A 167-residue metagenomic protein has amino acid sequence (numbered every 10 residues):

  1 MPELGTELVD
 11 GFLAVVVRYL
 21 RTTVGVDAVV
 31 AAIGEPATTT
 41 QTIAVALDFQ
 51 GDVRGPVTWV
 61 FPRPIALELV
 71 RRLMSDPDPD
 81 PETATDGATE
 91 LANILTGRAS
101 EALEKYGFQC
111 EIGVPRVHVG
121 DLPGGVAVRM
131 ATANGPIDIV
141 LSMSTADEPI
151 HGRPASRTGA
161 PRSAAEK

Functional and structural regions predicted by a protein language model:
M1-K167: N-terminal auxiliary interaction/assembly segments of multi-subunit proteins
